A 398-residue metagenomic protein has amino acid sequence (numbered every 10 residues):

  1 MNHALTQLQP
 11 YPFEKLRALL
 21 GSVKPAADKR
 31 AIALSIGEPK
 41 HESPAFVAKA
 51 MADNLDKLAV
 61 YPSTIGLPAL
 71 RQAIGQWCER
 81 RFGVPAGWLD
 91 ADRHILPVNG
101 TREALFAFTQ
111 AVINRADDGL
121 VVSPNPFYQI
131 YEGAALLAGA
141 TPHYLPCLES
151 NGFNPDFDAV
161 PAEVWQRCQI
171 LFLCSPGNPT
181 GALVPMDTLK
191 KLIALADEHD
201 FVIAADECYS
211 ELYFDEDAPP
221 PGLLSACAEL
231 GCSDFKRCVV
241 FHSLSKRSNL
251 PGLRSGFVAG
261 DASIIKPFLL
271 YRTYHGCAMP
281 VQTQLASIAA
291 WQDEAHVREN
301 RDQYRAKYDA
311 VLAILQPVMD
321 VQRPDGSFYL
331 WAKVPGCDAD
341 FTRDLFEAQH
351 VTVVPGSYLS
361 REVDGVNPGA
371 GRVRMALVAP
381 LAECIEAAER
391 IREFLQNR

Functional and structural regions predicted by a protein language model:
N2-G100, A107, A290-W291, N397-R398: N-terminal small-domain helix-loop-helix segment of the aminotransferase-like
L16, L34, M51, I74 (+14 more regions): Generic structural signal for small/hydrophobic residues in well-ordered secondary structure, especially within
A59-A194, E211-L212, E216-C232: Conserved core of the PLP fold type I
E79, V84, A162, S233 (+2 more regions): PLP-dependent enzyme catalytic core of the Aspartate aminotransferase-like
A138, E198-H199, Q349, R398: Helix C-cap/helix->beta junction micro-motif
S225-R305, L395: Conserved core segment of the aminotransferase class I/II
Q284, I288, Q303-L312, V321-V334 (+1 more regions): Conserved glycine-rich beta-strand-loop-beta hairpin in the small C-terminal domain of fold type I
